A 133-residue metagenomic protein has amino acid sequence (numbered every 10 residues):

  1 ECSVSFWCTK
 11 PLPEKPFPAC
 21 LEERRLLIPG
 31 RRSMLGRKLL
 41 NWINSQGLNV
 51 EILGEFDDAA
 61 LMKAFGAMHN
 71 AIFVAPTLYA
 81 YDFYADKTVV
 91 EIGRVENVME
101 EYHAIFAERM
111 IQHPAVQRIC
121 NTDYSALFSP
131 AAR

Functional and structural regions predicted by a protein language model:
E1-R31, P114: Flexible hinge/capping segments at coil-to-helix
E1-V4, F73, D86-E100: Short beta-strand->loop
K10, P76-Y79, V95, Y102: Short secondary-structure boundary segments
F17-A19, Y81, G93-E96: Short secondary-structure boundary/capping segments
R24-Q46, Q112-P114, C120, P130-A131: Secondary-structure junction motif
R32, R37-V90: Hydrophobic hinge/microswitch elements
V90-R133: A late-sequence structural motif
